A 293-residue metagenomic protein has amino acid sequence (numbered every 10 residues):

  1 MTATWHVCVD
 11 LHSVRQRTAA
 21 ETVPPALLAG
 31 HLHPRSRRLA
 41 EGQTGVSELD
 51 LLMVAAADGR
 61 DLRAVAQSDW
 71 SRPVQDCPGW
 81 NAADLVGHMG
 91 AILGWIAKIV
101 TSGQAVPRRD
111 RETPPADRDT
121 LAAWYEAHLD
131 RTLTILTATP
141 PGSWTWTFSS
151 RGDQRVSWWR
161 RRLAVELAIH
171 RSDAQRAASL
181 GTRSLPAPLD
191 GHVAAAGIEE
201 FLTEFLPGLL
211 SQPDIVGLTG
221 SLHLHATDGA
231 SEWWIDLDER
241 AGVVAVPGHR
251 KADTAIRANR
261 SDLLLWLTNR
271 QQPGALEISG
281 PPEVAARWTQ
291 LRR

Functional and structural regions predicted by a protein language model:
L11-S13: Short hydrophobic targeting helices and cationic amphipathic motifs that mediate membrane/organellar targeting
A55-L62, L85-I96, R118, A122-T139 (+1 more regions): Alpha-helical transition-metal enzyme core signature, strongest for iron centers
Q67-R108, S150-S211, L263: Short, contiguous alpha-helical
T113-L121, W144-W158: Acidic/His metal-coordination segments adjacent to aromatic residues that form catalytic metal sites in metalloenzymes
E200-L237: A glycine-rich beta-turn/hairpin centered on an aromatic-Pro dipeptide
G248-R293: C-terminal interaction segments
